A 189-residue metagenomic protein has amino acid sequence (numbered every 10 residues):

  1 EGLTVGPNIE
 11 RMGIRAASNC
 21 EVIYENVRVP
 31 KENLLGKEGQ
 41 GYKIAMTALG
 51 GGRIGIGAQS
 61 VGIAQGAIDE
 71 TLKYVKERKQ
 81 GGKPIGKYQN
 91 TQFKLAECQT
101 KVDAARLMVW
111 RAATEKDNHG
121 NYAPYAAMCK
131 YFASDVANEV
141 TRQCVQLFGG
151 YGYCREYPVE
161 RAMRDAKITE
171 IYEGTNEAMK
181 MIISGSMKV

Functional and structural regions predicted by a protein language model:
E1-K73, Q80-K83, T175-V189: FAD-binding core of flavoproteins
I14, G120, P124-V189: Alpha-helix capping/hinge segments and adjacent helical runs
A48, A67-Y74, R111, Q143 (+1 more regions): Generic, well-ordered alpha-helical scaffold segments in large soluble proteins
V61, Q65-I68, V102-V109, A137 (+1 more regions): Hydrophobic faces of stable alpha-helices that mediate helix-helix packing
L72-G86, Q99-F132, V145-F148: C-terminal helix-coil-helix/basic helical segment that borders enzyme active sites and/or dimer interfaces and provides
